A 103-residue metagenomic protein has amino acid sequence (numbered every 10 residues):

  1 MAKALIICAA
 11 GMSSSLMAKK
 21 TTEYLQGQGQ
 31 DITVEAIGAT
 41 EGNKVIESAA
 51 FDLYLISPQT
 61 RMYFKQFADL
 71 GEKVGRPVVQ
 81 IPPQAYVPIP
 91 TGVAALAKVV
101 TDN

Functional and structural regions predicted by a protein language model:
A2-E41: Conserved active-site segments centered on acidic
A18-K19, Q66-D69: Short amphipathic alpha-helical segments
A39, Q59, P83-Q84: Short, ordered loop/turn segments at secondary-structure junctions
E41-V45, Y63: Short acidic active-site motifs
S48-L53: Short acidic/histidine-rich motifs immediately flanking catalytic phosphotransfer sites in two-component signaling
I56-F67: N-terminal glycine-rich "phosphate-gripper" loop used for MgATP/nucleotide binding and carboxylate activation
R76-N103: Ser/Thr/Gly-rich flexible loops in soluble cytosolic domains mediating phosphotransfer, phosphorylation
